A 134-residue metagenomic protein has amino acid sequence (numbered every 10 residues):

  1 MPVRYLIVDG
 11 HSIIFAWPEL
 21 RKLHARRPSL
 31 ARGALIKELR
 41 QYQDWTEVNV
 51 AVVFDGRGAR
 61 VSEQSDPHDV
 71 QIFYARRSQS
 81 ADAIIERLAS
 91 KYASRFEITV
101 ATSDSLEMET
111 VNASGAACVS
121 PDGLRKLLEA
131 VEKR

Functional and structural regions predicted by a protein language model:
V3-V8, S12-R134: Nuclease catalytic cores that cleave nucleic-acid phosphodiester bonds, predominantly acidic two-metal-ion
